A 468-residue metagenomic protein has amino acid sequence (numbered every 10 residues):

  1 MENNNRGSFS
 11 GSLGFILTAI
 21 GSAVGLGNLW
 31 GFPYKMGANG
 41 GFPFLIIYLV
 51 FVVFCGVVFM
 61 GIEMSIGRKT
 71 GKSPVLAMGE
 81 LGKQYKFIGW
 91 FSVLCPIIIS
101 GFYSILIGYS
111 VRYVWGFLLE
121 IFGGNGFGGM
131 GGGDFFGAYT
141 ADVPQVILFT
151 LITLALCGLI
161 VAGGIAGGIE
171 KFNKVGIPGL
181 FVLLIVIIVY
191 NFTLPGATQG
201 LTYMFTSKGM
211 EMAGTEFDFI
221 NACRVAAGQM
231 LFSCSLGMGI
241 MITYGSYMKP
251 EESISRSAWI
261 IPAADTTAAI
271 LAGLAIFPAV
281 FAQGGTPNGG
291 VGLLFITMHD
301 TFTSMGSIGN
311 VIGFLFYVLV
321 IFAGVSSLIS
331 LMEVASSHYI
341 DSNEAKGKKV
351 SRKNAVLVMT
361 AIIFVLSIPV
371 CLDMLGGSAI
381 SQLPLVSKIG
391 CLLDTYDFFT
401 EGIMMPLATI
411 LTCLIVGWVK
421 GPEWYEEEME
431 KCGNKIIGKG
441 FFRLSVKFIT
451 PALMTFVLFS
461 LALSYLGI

Functional and structural regions predicted by a protein language model:
M1-W30, F59-M64, R68-E80, Q84-F87 (+2 more regions): Membrane-interface "cap" regions at the ends of multi-pass membrane proteins
E2-N5, F9, E170, K174-I329 (+1 more regions): Membrane-embedded translocation segments of transport machinery
N3-R6, K35-N39, K69-F91, I105-A166 (+6 more regions): Inter-helical loop and helix-membrane interface segments of multi-pass membrane transporters/permeases
S8-A19, L45-I47, Q84-I97, I147-L151 (+6 more regions): Select transmembrane alpha-helical segments in multipass membrane proteins
L13-L49, G239, G245, R256-W259 (+1 more regions): Transmembrane helix-boundary motif of multi-pass solute transporters/channels
G14-I16, S22, I147-L148, A264-I270 (+4 more regions): Loop-to-transmembrane helix boundary motifs in multi-pass membrane proteins
M36-I62, Q145-V146, E401-A408: Extracellular loop-to-transmembrane helix junctions
F91, S336, N343-T360, D397-M454: C-terminal membrane-solvent junction of multi-pass transporters and transport-like membrane proteins
